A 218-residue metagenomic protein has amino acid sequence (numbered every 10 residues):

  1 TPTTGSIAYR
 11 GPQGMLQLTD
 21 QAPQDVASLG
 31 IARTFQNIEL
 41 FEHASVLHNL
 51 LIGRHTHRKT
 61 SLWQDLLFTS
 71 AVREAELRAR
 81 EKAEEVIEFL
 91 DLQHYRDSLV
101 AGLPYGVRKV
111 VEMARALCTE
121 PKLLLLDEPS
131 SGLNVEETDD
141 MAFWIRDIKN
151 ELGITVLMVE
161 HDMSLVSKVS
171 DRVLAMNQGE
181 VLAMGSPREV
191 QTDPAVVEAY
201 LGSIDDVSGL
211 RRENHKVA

Functional and structural regions predicted by a protein language model:
T1-A218: Glycine-rich phosphate-binding loops of nucleotide-dependent enzymes
